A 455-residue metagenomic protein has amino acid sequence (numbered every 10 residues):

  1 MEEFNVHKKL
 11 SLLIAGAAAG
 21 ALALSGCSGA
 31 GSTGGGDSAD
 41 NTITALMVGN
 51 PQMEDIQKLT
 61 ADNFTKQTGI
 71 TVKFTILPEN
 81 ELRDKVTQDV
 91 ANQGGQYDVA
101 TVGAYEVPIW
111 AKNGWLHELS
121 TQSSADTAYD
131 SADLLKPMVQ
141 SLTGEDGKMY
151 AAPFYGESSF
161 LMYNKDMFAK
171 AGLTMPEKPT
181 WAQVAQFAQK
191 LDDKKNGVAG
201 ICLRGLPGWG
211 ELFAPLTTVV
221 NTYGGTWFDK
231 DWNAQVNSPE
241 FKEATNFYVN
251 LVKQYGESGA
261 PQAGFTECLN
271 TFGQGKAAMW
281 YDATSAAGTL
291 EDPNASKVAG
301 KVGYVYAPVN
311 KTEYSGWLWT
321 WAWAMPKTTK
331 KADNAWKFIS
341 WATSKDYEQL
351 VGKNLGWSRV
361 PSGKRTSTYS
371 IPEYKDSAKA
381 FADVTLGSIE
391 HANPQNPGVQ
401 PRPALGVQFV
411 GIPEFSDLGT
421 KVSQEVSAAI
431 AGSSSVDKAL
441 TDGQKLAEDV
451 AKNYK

Functional and structural regions predicted by a protein language model:
M1-T44, K66, D437-T441, K445-K455: Short, low-complexity disordered leader/linker segments with a strong preference for bacterial N-terminal type II
A39-P51, I70-T75, D98-V99, Y150 (+2 more regions): Short, well-ordered beta-strand elements
N63-L134, K170-G172, T271, G275-W280 (+1 more regions): Extracytoplasmic "Venus flytrap"/periplasmic binding protein-like
T71, A169, N393-K455: Conserved C-terminal helix/tail region of periplasmic/extracytoplasmic solute-binding proteins
A104-S158, L212-P215, A299-P308, S388-P397: Hinge/lid segment of periplasmic solute-binding proteins
S124, S285-V298, K311-T420: C-terminal lobe and pocket-closing loops of periplasmic/extracytoplasmic Venus-flytrap solute-binding proteins
E145-F154, S159, A182-A234, C268-N270 (+1 more regions): Extracytoplasmic/periplasmic solute-binding protein
F187-K190, K230-Q262, G303, A307: Glycine-centered hinge/linker elements that transmit conformational signals in sensory and ligand-binding systems
